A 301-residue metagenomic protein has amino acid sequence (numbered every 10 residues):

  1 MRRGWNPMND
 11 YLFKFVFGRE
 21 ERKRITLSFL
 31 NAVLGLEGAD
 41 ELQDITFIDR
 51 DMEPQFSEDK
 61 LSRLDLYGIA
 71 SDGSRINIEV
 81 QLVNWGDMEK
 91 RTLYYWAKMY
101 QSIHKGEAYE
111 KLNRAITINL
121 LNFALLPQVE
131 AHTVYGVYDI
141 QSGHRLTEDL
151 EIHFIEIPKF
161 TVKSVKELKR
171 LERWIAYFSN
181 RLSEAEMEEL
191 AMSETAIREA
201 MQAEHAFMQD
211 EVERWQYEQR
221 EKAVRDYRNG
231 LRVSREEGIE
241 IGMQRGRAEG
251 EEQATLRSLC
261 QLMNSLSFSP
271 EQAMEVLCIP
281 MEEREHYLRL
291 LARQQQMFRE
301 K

Functional and structural regions predicted by a protein language model:
M1-K301: Elongated, amphipathic alpha-helical interaction scaffolds
